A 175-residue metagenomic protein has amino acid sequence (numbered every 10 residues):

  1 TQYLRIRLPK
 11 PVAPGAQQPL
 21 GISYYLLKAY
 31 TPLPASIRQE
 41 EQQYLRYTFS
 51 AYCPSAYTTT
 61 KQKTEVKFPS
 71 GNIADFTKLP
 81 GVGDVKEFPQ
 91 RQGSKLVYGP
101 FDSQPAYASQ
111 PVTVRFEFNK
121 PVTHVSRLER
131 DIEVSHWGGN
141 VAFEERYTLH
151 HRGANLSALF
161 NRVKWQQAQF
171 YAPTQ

Functional and structural regions predicted by a protein language model:
T1-Q175: Lumenal/extracellular ectodomains and adaptor appendage modules of the eukaryotic vesicle/secretory system
